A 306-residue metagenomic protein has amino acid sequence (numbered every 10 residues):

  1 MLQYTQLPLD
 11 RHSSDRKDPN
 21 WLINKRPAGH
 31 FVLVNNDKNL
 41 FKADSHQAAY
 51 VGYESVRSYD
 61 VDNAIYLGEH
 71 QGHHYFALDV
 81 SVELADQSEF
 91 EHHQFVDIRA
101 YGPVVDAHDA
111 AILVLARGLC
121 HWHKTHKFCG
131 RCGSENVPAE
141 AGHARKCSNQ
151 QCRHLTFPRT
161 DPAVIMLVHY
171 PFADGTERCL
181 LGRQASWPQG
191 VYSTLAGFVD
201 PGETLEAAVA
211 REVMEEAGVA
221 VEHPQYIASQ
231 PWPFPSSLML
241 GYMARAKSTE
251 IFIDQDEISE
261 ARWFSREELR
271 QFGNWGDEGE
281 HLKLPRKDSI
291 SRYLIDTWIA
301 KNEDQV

Functional and structural regions predicted by a protein language model:
M1-H126, V137, P188-Y192, D254-V306: Nudix hydrolase/Nudix homology domain
Y66, F128, K146, I165-L167 (+3 more regions): Conserved hydrophobic/aromatic beta-strand scaffold that supports enzyme active sites
L115-L167: Cys/His-rich short segments
R145-S193, A220-V221: N-terminal strand-loop-strand
K146, Y226-S236: Beta-rich nucleic-acid/ligand-interaction surfaces
P188, P233-S236, F252: Short glycine/serine/proline-enriched coil/turn segments at secondary-structure junctions
T194-A228, Y242, S248-E250: The catalytic Nudix box helix
L238-A261: Non-heme Fe(II)/2-oxoglutarate
